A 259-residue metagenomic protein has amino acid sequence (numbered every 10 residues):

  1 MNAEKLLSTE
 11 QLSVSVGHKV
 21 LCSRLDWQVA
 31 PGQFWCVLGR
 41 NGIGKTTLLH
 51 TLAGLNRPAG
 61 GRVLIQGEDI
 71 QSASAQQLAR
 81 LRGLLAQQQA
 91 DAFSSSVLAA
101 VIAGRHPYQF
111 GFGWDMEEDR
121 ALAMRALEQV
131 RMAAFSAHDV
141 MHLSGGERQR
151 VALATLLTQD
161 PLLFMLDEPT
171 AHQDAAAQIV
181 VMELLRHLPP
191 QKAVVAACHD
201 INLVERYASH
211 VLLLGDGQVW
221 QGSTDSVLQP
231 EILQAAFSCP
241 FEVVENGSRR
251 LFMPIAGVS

Functional and structural regions predicted by a protein language model:
L38-R40: The feature captures the beta-strand-to-loop junction immediately N-terminal to the Walker
A53: Helix-to-loop junction immediately C-terminal to a conserved catalytic motif
G61-D69: Conserved ABC transporter NBD signature motif
I102, E117-F135: Conserved ABC ATPase "signature" region
G113, D139-L143, E147: Conserved ABC ATPase signature
F164-E168: Catalytic Walker B motif of ABC-type/P-loop ATPase nucleotide-binding domains
L212, D216-S226: Conserved switch/coupling elements of ABC/ABC-like ATPase nucleotide-binding domains
